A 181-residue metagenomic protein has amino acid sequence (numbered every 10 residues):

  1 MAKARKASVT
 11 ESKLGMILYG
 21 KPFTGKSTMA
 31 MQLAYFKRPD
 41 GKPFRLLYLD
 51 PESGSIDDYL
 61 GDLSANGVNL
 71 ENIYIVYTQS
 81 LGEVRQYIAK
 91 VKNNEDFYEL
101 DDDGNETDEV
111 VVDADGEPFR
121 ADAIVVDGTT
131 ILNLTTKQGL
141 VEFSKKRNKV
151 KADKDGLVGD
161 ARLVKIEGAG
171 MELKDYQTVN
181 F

Functional and structural regions predicted by a protein language model:
M1-A4: Replication-associated primase and helicase/ATPase modules
K6-D103, T107-V112, G116-F119, A123: Walker A/P-loop NTP-binding active-site region of P-loop NTPases, recognizing the glycine-rich GxxxxGKT/S
F119, A123-F181: P-loop NTPase motor core
